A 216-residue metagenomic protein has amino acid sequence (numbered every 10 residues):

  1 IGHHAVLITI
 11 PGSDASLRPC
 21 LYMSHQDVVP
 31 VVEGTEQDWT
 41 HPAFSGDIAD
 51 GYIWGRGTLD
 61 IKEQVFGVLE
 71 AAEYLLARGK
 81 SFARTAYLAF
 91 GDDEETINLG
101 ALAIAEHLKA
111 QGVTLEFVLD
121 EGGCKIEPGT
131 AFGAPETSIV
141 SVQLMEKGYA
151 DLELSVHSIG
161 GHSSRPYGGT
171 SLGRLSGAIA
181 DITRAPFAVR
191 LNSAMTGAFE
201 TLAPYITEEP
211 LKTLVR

Functional and structural regions predicted by a protein language model:
I1-T58, V65, L75-F82: Acidic/His- and Gly-rich active-site-bordering loop/insert found across diverse amide/peptide-bond hydrolases
H3, L17, H41, A83 (+4 more regions): Short, solvent-exposed loop/turn segments at the edges of secondary structure
I10-P11, S24-Q26, F90-D92, E121-G123 (+1 more regions): Active-site-proximal beta-strand/loop segments in catalytic clefts of secreted hydrolases
Y52-I53, L59-S141: Acidic/histidine-rich catalytic neighborhood of metal-dependent amide-processing enzymes
G57-I61, G168-S171: Aromatic-acidic/polar surface patches that form glycan- and anion
L59, S158-S164: A generic structural motif
L108-Q111, E116, C124-T137, V142-D151 (+1 more regions): Acidic-enriched catalytic cores of C-N bond-cleaving enzymes acting on peptides and small amides
